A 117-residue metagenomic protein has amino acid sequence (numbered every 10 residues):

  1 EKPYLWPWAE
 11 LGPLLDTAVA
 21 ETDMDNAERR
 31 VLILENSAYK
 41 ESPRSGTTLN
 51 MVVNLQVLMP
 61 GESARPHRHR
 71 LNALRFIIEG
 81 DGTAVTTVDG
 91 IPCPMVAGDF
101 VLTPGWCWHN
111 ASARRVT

Functional and structural regions predicted by a protein language model:
E1-T22: N-terminal leader/targeting and pre-domain segments
P13-T17, I33-Y39, G82-A84: A broad, low-specificity signal for short, low-complexity segments enriched in glycine/proline and polar/charged
E21-E62: A short glycine-rich, His/Asp/Glu-containing loop-to-beta-strand
P43-T48, A64-R70, A111-V116: Short, low-complexity cationic-aromatic patches
N50-V53, L71-N72, T83, W108 (+1 more regions): Extracellular structured ligand-interaction cores
M59, S63-A97: A short beta-strand-loop-beta hairpin characteristic of the jelly-roll/cupin
L74-F76, L102, R115-T117: A short hydrophobic beta-strand segment most commonly corresponding to one strand of the jelly-roll/cupin
P94-R114: Conserved metal-binding segment of the jelly-roll/cupin
